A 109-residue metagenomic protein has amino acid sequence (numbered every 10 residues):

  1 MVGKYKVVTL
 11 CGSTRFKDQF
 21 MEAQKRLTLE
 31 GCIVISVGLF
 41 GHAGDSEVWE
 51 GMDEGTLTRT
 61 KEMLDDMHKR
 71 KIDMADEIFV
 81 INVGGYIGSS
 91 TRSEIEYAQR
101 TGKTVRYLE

Functional and structural regions predicted by a protein language model:
M1-E109: Conserved catalytic or regulatory cores that recognize and/or transform ribose-phosphate-containing ligands
